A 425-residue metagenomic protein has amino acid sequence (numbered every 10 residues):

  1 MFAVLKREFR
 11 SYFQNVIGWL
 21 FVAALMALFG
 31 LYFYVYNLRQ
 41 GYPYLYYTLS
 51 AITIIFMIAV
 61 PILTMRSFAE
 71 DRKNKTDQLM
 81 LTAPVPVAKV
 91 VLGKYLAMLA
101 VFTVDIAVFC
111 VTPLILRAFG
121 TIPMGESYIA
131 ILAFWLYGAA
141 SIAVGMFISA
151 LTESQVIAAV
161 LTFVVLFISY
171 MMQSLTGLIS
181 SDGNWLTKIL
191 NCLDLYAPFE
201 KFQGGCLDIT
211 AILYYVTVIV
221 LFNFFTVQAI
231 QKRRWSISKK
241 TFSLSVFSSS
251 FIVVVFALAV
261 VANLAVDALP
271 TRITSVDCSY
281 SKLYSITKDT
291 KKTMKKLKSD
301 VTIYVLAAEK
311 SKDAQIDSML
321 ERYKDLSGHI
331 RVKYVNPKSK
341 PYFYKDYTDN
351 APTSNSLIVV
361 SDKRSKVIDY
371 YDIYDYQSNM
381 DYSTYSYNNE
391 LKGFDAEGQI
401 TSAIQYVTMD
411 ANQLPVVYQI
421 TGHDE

Functional and structural regions predicted by a protein language model:
M1-G18, W235: Aromatic- and glycine-rich beta-strand/loop motifs that create alpha-glucan
Y32-Y34, I55, G93, A97-A158: Secretory targeting signals
Y36-Y42, A158-A229, W235-S236: Terminal transmembrane helical anchor/hairpin motif
T48-E70: Long, hydrophobic alpha-helical segments
F56-I62, G138-A143, Y214-Q228: Hydrophobic cores of alpha-helical transmembrane segments in multi-pass inner/ER membrane proteins, independent
I62, R66, C110-L114, M146 (+2 more regions): Transmembrane alpha-helix boundary and packing residues in multipass membrane permease domains and related
S67-A97: Helix-loop-helix units of permease transmembrane domains in multi-pass membrane transporters, especially ABC
L178-S181, E200-I209, Y214, V218-L221 (+2 more regions): Short, surface-exposed patches at the edges or C-terminal ends of soluble domains, predominantly
